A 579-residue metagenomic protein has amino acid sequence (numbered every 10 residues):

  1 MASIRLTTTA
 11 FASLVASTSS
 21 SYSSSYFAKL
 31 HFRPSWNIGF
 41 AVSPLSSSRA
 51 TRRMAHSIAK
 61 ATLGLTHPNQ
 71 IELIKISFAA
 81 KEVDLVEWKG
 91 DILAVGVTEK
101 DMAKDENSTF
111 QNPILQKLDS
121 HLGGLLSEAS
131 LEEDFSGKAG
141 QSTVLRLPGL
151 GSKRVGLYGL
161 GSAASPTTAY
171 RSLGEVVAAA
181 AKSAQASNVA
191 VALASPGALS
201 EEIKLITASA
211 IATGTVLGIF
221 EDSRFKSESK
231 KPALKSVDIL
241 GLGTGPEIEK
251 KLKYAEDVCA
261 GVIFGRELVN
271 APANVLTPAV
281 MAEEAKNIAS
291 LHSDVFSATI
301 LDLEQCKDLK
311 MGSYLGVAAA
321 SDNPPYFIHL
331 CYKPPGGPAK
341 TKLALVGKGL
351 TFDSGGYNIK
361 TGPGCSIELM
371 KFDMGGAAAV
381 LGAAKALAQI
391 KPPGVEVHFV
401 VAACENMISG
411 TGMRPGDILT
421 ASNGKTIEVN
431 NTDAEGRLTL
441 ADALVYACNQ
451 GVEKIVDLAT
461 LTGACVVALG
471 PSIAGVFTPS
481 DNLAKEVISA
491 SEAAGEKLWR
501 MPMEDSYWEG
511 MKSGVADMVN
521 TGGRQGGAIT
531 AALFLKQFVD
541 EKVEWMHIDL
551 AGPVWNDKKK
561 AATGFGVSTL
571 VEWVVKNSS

Functional and structural regions predicted by a protein language model:
A2-K340: Glycine-/small-residue-enriched capping loops at alpha/beta junctions
R5, D134, G265, M281-S579: A generic structural signal for tightly packed, nonpolar segments enriched in small/aliphatic residues
